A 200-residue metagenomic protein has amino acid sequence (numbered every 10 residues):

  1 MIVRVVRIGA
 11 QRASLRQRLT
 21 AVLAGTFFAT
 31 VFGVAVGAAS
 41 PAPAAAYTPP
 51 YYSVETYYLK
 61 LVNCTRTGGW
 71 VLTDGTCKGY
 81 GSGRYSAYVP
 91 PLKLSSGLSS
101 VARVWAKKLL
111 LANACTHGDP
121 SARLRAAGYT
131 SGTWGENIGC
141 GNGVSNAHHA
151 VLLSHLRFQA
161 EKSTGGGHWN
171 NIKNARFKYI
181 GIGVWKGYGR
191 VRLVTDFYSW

Functional and structural regions predicted by a protein language model:
M1-P43: Secretory targeting and sorting signals
A10-R12, G83-R84, A147: Intrinsically disordered, low-complexity coil segments
A13-L15, N63, G165: Short alpha-helical segments used as structural interaction elements across diverse proteins
A13-L23, S95, S99, G143 (+1 more regions): Generic alpha-helix initiation/capping and coil-helix boundary signal
A39-Y47, S86-A87, E136-G141: Charged, low-complexity surface segments at secondary-structure and domain boundaries
Y47-A127, W169, A175-K178: Short, well-ordered surface patches within globular domains
V104-K108, P120-W200: A well-ordered secondary-structure block
